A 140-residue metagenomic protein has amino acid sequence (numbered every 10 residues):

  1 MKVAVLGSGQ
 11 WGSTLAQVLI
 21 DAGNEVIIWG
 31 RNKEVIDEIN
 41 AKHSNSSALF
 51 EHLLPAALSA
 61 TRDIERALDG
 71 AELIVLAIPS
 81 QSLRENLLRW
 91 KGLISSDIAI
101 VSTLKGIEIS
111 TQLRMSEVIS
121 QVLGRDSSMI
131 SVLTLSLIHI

Functional and structural regions predicted by a protein language model:
M1-E51, S59-R62, R89: NAD(P)+-binding Rossmann beta1-loop-alpha1 motif at the extreme N-terminus of oxidoreductases
D21-G23, L53-P55, S95, G124-S127: Short, well-ordered coil/turn elements that cap or connect secondary structure elements
I27, P55, T103, I107: Conserved short-loop catalytic and cofactor-binding motifs
E51-P55, I78-P79: Short, flexible loop segments at the rims of nucleotide/cofactor-binding pockets, characterized by
L54-A57, R66: N-terminal Rossmann-like dinucleotide/flavin-binding domain of flavoprotein oxidoreductases that bind FAD/FMN
T61-I64, D69, L73-L137: Rossmann-like NAD(P)(H) cofactor-binding subdomain of soluble oxidoreductases
I140: Calmodulin-binding IQ motif helices
